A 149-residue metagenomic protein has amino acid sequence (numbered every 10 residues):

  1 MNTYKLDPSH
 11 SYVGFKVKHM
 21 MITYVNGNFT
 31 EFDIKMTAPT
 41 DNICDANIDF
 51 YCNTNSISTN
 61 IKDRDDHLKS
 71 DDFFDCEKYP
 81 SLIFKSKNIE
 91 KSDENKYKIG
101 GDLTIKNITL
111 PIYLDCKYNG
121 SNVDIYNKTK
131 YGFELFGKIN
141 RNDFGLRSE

Functional and structural regions predicted by a protein language model:
M1-E149: Low-complexity, acidic/polar, glycine-enriched regions of mature
